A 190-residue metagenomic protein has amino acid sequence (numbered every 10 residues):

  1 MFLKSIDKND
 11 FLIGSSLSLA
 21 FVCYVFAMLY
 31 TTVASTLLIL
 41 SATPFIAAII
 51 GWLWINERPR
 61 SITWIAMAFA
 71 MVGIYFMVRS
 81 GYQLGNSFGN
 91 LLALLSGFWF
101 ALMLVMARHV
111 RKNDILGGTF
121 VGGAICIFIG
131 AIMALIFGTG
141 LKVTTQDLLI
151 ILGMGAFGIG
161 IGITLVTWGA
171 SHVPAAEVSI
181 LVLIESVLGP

Functional and structural regions predicted by a protein language model:
M1, A47-A48, Y82-G138: Transmembrane alpha-helical segments that form core, pore/gating elements of small-molecule transporters/exporters
M1, Y24-F26, T43-I65, V187-P190: C-terminal transmembrane-helix exit sites in multi-pass transporters
M1-L12: Membrane-helix interface linkers and caps
K4, L37-L40, N56-F76, Q83-N90: Loop-to-transmembrane alpha-helix entry segments
F11-Y30, F76, L94-M106, M133-V182 (+1 more regions): Hydrophobic alpha-helical transmembrane segments of multi-pass membrane transport proteins, especially secondary
S15-L17, I50, P59-R79, S96-F100 (+1 more regions): Hydrophobic transmembrane alpha-helices of multi-pass small-molecule transport proteins
L29, I55-E57, R111-K112, S171: Membrane-helix boundary and inter-helical linker elements of multi-pass secondary transporters
A34, R60, L116-G117, A176: Residues that define the loop-to-transmembrane-helix transition and helix capping in multi-pass membrane transporters
